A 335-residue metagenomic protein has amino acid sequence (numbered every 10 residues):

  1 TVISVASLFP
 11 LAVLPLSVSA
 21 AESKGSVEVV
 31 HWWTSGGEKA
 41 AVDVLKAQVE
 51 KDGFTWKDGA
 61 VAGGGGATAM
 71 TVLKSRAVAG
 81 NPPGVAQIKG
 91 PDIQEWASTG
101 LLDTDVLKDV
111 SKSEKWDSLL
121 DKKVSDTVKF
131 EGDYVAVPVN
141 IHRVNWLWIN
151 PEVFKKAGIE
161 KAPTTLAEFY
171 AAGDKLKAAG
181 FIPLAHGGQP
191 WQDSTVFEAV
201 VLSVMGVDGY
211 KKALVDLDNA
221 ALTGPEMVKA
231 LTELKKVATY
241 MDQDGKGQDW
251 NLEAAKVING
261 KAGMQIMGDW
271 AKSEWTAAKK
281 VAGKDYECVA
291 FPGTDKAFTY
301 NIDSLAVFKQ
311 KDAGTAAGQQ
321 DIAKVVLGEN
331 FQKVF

Functional and structural regions predicted by a protein language model:
T1-E28: Short, low-complexity disordered leader/linker segments with a strong preference for bacterial N-terminal type II
V18-E28, A47-G53, F130-D133, K155 (+1 more regions): Immediate post-signal peptide segment of exported/extracytoplasmic ligand-binding proteins
S23-T34, F54-V61, V85, V135 (+1 more regions): Short, well-ordered beta-strand elements
V44-K122, K129, K155-G158, T164 (+1 more regions): Extracytoplasmic "Venus flytrap"/periplasmic binding protein-like
A47, K51, A79, T239 (+1 more regions): Extracytoplasmic/periplasmic substrate-recognition and gating elements
W96-T99, V124-K161, Y170, Q189-L214 (+1 more regions): Periplasmic solute-binding protein
L107-L120, G188, V204-K229, A277-V281 (+1 more regions): Short, solvent-exposed loop/beta-turn-alpha elements that line the ligand-binding surface or hinge of extracytoplasmic
G173-D174, V215-K246: Glycine-centered hinge/linker elements that transmit conformational signals in sensory and ligand-binding systems
